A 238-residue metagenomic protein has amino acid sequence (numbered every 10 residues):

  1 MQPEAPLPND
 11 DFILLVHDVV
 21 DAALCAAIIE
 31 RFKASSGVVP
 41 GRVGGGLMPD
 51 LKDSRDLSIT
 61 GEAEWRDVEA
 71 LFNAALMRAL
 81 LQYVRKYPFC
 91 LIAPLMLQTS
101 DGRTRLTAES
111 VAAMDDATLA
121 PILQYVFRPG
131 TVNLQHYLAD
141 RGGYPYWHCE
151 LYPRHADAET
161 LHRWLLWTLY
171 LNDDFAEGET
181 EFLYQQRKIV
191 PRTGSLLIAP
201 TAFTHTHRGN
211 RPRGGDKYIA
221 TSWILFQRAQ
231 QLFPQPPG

Functional and structural regions predicted by a protein language model:
M1-L196, T204-G238: Fe(II)/2-oxoglutarate oxygenase catalytic core
